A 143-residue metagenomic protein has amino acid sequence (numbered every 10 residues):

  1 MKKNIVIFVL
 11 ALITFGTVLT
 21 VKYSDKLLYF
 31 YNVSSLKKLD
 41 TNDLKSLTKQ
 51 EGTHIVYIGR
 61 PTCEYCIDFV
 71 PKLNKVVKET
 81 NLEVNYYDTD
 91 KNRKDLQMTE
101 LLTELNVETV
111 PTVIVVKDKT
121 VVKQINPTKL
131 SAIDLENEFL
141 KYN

Functional and structural regions predicted by a protein language model:
M1-S35: N-terminal targeting signals for export/organelle localization
Y31-K49, R93: Short extracytoplasmic/periplasmic juxtamembrane "stem" segments immediately C-terminal to an N-terminal membrane anchor
D43-L82, T109: Local sequence-structure signature of Cys/Sec-based thiol-disulfide redox active-site neighborhoods
K45, V70, N74-V77, M98-L102 (+2 more regions): Extracytoplasmic/secreted envelope proteins and their assembly/folding machinery, especially bacterial periplasmic
P61-E64, D90-R93, K129: Solvent-exposed loop/turn segments at secondary-structure junctions within structured extracellular/periplasmic domains
Y65-I67, D95, V122-I125: Extracytoplasmic/secreted cell-surface and envelope-processing proteins
N81-M98: Thiol-based oxidoreductase modules, predominantly thioredoxin-like and allied folds used for disulfide exchange
T109, I114-N143: Non-catalytic, surface beta->alpha helical segment in thiol-disulfide oxidoreductase systems
